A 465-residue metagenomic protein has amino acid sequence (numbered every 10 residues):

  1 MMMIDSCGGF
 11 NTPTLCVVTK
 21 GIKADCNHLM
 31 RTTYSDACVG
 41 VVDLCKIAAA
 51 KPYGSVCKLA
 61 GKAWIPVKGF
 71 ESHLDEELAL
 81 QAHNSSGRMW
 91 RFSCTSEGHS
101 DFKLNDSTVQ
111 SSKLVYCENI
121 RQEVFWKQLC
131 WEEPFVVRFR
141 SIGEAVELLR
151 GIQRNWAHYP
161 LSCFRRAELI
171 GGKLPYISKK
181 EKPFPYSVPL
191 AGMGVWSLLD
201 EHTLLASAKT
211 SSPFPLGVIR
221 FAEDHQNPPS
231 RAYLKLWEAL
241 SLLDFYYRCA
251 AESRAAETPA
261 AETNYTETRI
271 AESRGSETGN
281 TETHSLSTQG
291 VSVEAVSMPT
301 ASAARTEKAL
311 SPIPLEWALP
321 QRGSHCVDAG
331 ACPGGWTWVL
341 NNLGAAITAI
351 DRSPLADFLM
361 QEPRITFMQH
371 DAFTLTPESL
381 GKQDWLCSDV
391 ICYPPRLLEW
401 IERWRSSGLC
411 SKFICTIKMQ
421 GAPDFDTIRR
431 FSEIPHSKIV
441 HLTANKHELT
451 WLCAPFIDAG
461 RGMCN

Functional and structural regions predicted by a protein language model:
M1: Acidic metal-coordinating catalytic centers involved in nucleic-acid phosphodiester chemistry
I4-E262, E272, E294-A295, A301-N465: SAM-dependent transferase fold signal centered on methyltransferase-like domains, encompassing both Class I
P259, E267-R269, R274, N280 (+2 more regions): Small-residue-biased low-complexity repeat regions
